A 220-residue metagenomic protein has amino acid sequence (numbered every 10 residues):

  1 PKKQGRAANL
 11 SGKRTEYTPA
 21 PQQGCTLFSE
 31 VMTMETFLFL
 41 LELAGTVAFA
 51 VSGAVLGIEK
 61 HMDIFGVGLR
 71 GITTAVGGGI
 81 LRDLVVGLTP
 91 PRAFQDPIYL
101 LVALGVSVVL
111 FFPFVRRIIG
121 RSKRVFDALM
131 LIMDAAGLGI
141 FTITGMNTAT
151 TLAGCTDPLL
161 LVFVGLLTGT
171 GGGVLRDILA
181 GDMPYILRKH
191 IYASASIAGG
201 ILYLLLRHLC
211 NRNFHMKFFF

Functional and structural regions predicted by a protein language model:
E16-F28: Short, often N-terminal, low-complexity regions that either remain intrinsically disordered or form a short helix
T33-T36, L84-F94, T144-L160, R207-M216: Helix-coil boundary and interhelical linker segments in multi-pass alpha-helical membrane proteins
E35-T46, A93-G105, D157-T168: Structural signature of hydrophobic alpha-helical transmembrane segments
V51-K60, L110-R124, V174-P184: C-terminal ends of transmembrane helices
A54, L69-T73, I80-V86, F163 (+3 more regions): Short, structured motif recognition centered on aromatic/hydrophobic residues
G71-G77, L129-T144, G165, I191-L204: Small-residue-rich segments of transmembrane alpha-helices in multi-pass membrane proteins, especially helix faces
Q95-L100, D157, R188-S194, R212-F220: Loop-to-transmembrane alpha-helix initiation sites
A103-N147: Ordered, amphipathic secondary-structure segments that act as subunit-interaction surfaces in large macromolecular
